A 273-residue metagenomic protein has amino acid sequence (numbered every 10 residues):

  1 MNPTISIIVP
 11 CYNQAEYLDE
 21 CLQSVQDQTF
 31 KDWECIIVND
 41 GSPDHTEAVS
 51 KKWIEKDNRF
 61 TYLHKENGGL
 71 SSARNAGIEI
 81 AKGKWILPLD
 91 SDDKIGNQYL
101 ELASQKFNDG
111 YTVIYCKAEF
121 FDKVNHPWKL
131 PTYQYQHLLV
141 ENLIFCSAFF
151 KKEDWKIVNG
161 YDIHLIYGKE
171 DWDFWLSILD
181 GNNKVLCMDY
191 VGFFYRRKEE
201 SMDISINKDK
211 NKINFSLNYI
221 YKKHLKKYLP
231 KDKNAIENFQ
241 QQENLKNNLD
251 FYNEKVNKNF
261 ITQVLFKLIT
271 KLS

Functional and structural regions predicted by a protein language model:
M1-S24: N-proximal low-complexity "stem/linker" segments adjacent to membrane-targeting elements
P3-S6, E34, D171-D173: Cell-envelope/extracellular polymer assembly enzymes that use nucleotide-activated donors
C11-D19, N39, P43, E47 (+1 more regions): A structural helix-start
L22-H64: Acidic donor-binding segment of Leloir-type glycosyltransferases
K65-A81: Glycine-rich, basic loop-to-helix element that forms the pyrophosphate-binding segment of sugar-nucleotide handling
I86: Short aromatic/hydrophobic "clamp" motif used to bind/position activated sugar donors
K94, Q98-W128: Conserved donor NDP-sugar-binding/catalytic core segment of glycosyltransferases
Y133-L217: Conserved nucleotide-sugar donor-binding catalytic segment
